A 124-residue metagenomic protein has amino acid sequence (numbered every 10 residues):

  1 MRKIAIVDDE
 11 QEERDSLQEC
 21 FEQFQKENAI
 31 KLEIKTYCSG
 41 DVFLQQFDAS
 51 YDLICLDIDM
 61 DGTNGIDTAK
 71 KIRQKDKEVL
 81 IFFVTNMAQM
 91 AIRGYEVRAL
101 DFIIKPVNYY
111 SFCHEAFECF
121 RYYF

Functional and structural regions predicted by a protein language model:
M1-A5: Non-catalytic signal-transmission and effector/linker regions of two-component phosphorelay proteins
D8: Conserved acidic carboxylate
Q11-K35: Two-component/phosphorelay signaling modules centered on CheY-like receiver
D15, Q45, I92: Alpha-helical elements of the RecA-like P-loop NTPase motor core of helicases
E33-L53: Acidic, metal-coordinating helix/loop segments flanking the phosphotransfer/catalytic sites of two-component signaling
Y51-F124: CheY-like receiver
